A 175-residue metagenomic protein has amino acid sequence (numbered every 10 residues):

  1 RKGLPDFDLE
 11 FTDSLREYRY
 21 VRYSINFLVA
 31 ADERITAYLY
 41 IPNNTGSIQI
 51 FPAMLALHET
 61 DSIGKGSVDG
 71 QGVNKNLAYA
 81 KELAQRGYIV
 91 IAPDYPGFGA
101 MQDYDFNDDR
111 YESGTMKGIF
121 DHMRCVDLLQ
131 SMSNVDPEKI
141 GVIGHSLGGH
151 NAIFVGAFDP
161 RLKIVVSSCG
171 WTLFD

Functional and structural regions predicted by a protein language model:
G3-Q49: N-terminal cap/lid segment of alpha/beta-hydrolase-fold proteins
F27-A31, I41-N43, E59-D61, G97 (+1 more regions): Short, flexible loop/turn elements at secondary-structure junctions
E33, P93-Y95, I140, G144-H145: Short glycine- and Lys/Arg-enriched binding-loop motifs that mark or flank ligand-binding interfaces
A37-G46, A80-L83, F154-A157: Short amphipathic alpha-helices and their capping/turn segments at secondary-structure boundaries
S47-I50, V135-P137: Short helix-terminating capping/connector loops at secondary-structure junctions
Q49-I50, L55-S131, F174: Cap/lid segment of the alpha/beta-hydrolase catalytic domain
M123-D175: Primarily recognizes the serine-hydrolase "nucleophile elbow" in alpha/beta-hydrolase and SGNH/GDSL folds
